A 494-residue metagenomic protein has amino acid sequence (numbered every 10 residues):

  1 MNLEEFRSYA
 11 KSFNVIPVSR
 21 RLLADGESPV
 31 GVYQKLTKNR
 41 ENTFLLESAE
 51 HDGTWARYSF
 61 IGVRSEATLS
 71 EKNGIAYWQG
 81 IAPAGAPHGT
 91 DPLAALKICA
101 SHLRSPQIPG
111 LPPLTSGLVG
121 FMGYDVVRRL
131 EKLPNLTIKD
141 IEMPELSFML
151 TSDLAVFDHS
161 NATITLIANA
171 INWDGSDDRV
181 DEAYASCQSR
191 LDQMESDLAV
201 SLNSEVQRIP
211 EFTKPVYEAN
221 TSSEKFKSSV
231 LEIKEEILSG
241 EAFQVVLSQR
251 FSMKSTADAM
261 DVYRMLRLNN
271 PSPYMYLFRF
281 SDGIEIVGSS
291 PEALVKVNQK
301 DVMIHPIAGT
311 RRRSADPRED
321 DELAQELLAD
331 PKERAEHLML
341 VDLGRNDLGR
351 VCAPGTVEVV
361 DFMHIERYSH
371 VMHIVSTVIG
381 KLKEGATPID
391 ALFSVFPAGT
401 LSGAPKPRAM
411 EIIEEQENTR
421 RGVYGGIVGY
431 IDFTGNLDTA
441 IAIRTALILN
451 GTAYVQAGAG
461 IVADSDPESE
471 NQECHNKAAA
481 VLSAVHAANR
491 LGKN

Functional and structural regions predicted by a protein language model:
M1-N494: Extended alpha-helical targeting/anchoring segments, especially N-terminal organellar/secretory targeting helices
